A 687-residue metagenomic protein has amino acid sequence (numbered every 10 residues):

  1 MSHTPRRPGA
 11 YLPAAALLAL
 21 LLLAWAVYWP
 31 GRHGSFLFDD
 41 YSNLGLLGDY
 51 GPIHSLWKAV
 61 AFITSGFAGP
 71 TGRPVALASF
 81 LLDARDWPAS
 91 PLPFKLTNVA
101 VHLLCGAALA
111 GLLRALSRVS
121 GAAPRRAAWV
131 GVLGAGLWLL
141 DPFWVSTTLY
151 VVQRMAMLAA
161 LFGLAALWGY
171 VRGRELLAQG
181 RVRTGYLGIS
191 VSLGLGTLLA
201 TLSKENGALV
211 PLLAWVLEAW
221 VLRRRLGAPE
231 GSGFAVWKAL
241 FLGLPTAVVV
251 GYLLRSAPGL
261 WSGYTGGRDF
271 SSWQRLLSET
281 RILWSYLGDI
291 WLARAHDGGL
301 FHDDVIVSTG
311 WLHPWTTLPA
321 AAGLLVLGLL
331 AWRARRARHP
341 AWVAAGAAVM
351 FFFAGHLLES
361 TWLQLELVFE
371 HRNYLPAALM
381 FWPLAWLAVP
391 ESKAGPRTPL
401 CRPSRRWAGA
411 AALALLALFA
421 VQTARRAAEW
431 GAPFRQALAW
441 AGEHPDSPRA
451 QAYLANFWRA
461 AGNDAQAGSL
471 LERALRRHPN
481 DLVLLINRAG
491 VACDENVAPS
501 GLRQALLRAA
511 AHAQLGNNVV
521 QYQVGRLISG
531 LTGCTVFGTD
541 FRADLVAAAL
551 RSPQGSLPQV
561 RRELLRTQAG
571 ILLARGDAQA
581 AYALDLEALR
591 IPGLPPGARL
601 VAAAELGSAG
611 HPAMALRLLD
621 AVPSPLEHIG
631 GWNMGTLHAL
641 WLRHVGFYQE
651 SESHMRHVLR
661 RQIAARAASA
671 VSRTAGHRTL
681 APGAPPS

Functional and structural regions predicted by a protein language model:
M1-S2, S687: Accessible peptide chain termini
S2-V497, G501, L507-N518: Polytopic membrane enzymes that build or remodel cell-surface glycoconjugates and lipids
R402, F434-S687: C-terminal luminal/periplasmic domains and tails of membrane-associated envelope-modifying transferases
